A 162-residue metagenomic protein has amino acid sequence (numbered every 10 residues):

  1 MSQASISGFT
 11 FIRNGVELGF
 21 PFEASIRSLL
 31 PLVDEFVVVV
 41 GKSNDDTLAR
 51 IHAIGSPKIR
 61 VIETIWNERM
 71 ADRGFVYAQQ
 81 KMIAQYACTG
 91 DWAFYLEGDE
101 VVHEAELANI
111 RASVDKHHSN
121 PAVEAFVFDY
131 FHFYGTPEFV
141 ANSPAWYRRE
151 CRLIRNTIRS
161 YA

Functional and structural regions predicted by a protein language model:
M1-Q3, G74-Y77, M82-Q85, H103-A162: Catalytic-site signature of metal-activated, phosphate-bearing donor transferases, centered on the GT-A/GT-A-like
A4-R13, G19-A24, N44-Y95: Active-site-proximal specificity loops/subdomain of glycosyltransferases
S28, E35, R50-A53, K116: Alpha-helical scaffold elements within enzyme catalytic domains, especially in hydrolases
L29, D34-S43, I62-T64: Short beta-strand/loop segment that forms part of the nucleotide-sugar
V39, L96, D129: Conserved residues at the C-terminal ends of beta-strands
E97-V101: The conserved acidic donor/metal-binding loop of glycosyltransferases
